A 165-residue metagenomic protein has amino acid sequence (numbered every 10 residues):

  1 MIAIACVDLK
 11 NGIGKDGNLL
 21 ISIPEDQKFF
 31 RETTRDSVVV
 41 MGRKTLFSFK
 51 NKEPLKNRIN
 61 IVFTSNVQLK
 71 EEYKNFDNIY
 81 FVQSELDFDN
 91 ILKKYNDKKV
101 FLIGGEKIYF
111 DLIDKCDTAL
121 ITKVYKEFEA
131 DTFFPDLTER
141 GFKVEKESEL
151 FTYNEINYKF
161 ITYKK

Functional and structural regions predicted by a protein language model:
M1-K165: Enzymes that bind and transform nitrogen-containing heteroaromatic metabolites
